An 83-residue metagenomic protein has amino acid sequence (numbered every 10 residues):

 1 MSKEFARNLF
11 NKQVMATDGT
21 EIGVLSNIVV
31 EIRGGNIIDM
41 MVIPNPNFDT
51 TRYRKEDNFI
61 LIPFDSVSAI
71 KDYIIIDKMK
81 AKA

Functional and structural regions predicted by a protein language model:
M1-A83: Peripheral interaction segments used for macromolecular assembly
